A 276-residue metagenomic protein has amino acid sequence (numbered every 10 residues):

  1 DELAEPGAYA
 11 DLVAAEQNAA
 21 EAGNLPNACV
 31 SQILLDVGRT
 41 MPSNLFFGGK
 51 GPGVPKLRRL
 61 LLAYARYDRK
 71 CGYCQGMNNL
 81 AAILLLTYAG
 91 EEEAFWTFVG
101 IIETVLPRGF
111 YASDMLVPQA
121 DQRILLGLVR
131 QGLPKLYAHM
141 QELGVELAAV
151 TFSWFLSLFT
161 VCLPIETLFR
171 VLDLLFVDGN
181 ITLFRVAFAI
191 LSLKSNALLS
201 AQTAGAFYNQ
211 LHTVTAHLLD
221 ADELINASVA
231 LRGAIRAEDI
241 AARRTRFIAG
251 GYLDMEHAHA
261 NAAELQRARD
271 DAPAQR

Functional and structural regions predicted by a protein language model:
D1-R276: Eukaryotic endosomal/vacuolar membrane-trafficking regulators centered on PX-domain-mediated PI3P pathways
